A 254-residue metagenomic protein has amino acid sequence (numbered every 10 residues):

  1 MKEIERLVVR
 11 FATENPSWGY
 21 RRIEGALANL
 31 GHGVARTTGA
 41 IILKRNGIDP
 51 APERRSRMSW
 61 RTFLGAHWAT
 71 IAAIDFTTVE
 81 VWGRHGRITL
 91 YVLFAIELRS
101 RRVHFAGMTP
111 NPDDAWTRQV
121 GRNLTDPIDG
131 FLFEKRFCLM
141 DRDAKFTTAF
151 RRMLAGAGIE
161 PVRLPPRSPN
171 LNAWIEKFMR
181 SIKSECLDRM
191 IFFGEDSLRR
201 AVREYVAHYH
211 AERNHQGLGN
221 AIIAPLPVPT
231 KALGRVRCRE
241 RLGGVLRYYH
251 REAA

Functional and structural regions predicted by a protein language model:
M1-A254: Charged DNA-binding/catalytic regions of mobile-element recombinases
